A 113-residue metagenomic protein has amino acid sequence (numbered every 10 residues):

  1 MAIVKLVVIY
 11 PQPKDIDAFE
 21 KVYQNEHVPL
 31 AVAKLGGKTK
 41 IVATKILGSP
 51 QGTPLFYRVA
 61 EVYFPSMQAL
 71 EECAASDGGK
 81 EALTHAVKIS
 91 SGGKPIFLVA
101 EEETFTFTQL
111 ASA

Functional and structural regions predicted by a protein language model:
M1-A113: Macromolecular interaction modules
